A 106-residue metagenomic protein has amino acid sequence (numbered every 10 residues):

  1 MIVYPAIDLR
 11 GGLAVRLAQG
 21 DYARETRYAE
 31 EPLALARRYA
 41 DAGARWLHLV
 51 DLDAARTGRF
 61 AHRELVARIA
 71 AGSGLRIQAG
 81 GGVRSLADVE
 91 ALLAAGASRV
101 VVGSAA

Functional and structural regions predicted by a protein language model:
M1-L75, V83-A87: Conserved N-terminal beta1-alpha1 strand-loop-helix module at the mouth
A79: Conserved phosphate/oxyanion-binding catalytic-loop motifs
V83, E90-A106: Glycine-rich phosphate-binding active-site loops on the catalytic face of alpha/beta enzymes
